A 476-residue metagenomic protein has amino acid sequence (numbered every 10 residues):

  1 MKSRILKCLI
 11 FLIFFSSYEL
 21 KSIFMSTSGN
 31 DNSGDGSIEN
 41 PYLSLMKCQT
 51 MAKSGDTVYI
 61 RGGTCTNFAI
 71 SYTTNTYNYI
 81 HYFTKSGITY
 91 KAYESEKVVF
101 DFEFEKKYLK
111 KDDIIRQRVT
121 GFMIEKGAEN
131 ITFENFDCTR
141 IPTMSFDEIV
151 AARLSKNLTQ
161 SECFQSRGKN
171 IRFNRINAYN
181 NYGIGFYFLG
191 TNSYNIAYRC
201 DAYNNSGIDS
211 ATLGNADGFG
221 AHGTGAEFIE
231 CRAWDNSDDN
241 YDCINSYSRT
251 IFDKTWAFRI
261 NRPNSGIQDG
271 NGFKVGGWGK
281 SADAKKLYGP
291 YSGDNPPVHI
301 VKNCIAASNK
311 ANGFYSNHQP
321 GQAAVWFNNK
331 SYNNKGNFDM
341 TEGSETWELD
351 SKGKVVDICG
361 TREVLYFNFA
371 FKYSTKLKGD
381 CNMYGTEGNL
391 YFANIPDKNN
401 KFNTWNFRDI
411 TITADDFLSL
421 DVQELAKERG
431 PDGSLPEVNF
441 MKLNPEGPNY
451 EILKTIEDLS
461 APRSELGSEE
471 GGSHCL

Functional and structural regions predicted by a protein language model:
K2-F11: Sec-dependent signal peptide recognition, specifically the positively charged N-region followed immediately by
I10-E19: Hydrophobic h-region of N-terminal signal peptides that target proteins for export in Gram-negative bacteria
Y18-K47, T64, E94-E96: Right-handed parallel beta-helix/beta-solenoid
N32, T341-L476: Acidic, glycine- and Ser/Thr-rich low-complexity intrinsically disordered tracts in extracellular/secreted proteins
M46, M51-S54, T66-K91, V99-E134 (+3 more regions): Extracellular beta-strand-rich solenoid/capping regions of secreted or surface-exposed proteins that bind or remodel
I70-Y77, L109-I115, S145-K156, G277-S292 (+2 more regions): Surface-exposed intrinsically disordered loops and tails
Y93-E96, E129-R140, K169-N180, Y187 (+8 more regions): Right-handed parallel beta-helix
